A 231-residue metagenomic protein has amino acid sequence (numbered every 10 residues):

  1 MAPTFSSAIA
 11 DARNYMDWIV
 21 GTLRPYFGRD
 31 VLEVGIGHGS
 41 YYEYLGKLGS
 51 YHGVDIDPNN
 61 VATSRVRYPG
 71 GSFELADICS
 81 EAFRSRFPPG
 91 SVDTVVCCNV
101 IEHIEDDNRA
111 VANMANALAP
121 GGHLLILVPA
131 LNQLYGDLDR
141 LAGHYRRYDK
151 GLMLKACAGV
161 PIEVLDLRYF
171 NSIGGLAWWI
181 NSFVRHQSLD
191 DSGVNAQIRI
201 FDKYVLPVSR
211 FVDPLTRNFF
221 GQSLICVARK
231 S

Functional and structural regions predicted by a protein language model:
M1-G90, T94-C98, N108-V111, N195 (+2 more regions): Conserved N-terminal segment of class I S-adenosyl-L-methionine
N60, A82, N132-L134, I173: Feature marks short, surface-exposed loop/turn motifs that line or immediately flank catalytic pockets and channel
A82, G174-S231: A C-terminal cap/extension of S-adenosyl-L-methionine-dependent methyltransferases that defines the acceptor-substrate
S85-R86, G136-R140, A177-N181: Short aromatic-enriched loop/helix-cap "lid" or pocket-rim segments at secondary-structure transitions that line
N99-H103: A short His-aromatic
N108-H123: A short glycine-rich, Lys/Arg-flanked "PGG" loop and its adjoining helix->strand segment in the class I
L124-R146, K150-A156: Short, glycine-/aromatic-enriched active-site segment of Class I SAM-dependent methyltransferases
I162-S172: Conserved S-adenosyl-L-methionine
